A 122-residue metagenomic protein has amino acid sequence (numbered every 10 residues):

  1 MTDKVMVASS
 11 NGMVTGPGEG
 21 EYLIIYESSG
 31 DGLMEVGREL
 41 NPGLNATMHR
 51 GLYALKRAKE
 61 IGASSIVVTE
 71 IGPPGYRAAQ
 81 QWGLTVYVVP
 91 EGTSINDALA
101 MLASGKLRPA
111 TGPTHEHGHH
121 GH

Functional and structural regions predicted by a protein language model:
M1-H49, Y53, E60-I61, Q80-Q81 (+1 more regions): Non-catalytic interface/targeting segments
A63-V86: Acidic/His-rich segments in extracytoplasmic proteins that coordinate ligands and/or metal ions
